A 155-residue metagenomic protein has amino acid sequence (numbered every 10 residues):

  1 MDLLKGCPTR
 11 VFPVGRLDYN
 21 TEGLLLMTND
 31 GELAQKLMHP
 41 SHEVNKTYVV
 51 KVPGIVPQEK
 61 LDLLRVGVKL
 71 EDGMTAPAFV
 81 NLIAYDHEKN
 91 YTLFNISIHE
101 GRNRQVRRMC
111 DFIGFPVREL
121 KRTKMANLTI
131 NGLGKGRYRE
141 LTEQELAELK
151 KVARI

Functional and structural regions predicted by a protein language model:
M1-I155: Basic, flexible Lys/Arg- and Gly-enriched helix-loop patches that mediate nucleic-acid binding at interfaces with rRNA
